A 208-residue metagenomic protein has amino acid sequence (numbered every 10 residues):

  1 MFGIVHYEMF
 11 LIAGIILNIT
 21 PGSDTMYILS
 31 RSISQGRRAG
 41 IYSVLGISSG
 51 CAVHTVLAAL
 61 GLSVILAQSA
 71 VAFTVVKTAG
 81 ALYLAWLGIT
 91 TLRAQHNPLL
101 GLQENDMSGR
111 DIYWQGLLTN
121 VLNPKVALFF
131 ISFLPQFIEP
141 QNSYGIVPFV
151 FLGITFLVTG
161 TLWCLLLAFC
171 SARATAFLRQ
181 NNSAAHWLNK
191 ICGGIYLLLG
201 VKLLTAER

Functional and structural regions predicted by a protein language model:
F2-T74, S132-L152, F156-L157: Juxtamembrane transmembrane-helix termini in multi-pass membrane transport proteins
E8, I12, D106-L118, V147-I154 (+1 more regions): Alpha-helical membrane-protein architecture signal
I15-N18, N120-V121, L157-L165: Residue-level hotspots within the lipid-embedded alpha helices of multi-pass solute transporters
R38-I112, C170: Membrane helix-loop-helix hairpins that form the core translocation module of multi-pass transporters
S49-G50, Y113, L117-V126, C192: Select subsegments of transmembrane alpha-helices in polytopic membrane proteins, especially boundary-proximal
Q68-N97, W163-L167, S171, T175-R208: Selective transmembrane alpha-helices of multi-pass membrane proteins
P148-A172: Hydrophobic alpha-helical transmembrane segments of multi-pass membrane transport proteins, especially secondary
